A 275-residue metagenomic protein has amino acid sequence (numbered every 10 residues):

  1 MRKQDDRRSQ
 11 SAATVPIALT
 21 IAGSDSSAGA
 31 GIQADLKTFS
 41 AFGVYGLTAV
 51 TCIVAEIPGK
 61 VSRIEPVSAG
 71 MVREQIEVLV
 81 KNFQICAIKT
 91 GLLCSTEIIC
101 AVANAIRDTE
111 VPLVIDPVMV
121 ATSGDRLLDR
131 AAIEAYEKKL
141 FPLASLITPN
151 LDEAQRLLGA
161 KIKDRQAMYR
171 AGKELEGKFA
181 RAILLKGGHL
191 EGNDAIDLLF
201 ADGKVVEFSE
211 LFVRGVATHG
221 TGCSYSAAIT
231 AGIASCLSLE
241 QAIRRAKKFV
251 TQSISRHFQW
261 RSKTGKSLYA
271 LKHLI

Functional and structural regions predicted by a protein language model:
R2, A12-V15, P66, N82 (+1 more regions): Charged C-terminal helix
R2-T20, L36-T122, L274: Conserved N-terminal subdomain of the carbohydrate kinase-like
Q10-V15, G31, N193-F208: Acidic-glycine-rich active-site phosphate/pyrophosphate-binding loop
I21-S27, V205-H219: Short pre-catalytic strand/loop immediately N-terminal to key active-site residues, enriched for Gly-Thr
Q33, T38, Q155-R156, G215-L239: Short, small-residue alpha-helix embedded
F42-L47, V205-V206, G232-A246: Phosphate-handling active-site elements
R130-V205: Conserved phosphate/ATP/ADP-binding segment of small-molecule kinases
